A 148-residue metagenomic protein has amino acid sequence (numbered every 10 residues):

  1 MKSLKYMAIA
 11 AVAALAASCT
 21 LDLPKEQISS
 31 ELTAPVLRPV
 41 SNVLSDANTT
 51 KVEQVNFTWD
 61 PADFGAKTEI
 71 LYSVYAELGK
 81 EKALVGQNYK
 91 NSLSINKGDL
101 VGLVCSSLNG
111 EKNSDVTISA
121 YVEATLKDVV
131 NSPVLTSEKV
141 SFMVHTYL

Functional and structural regions predicted by a protein language model:
M1-A8: Bacterial N-terminal signal peptides that target proteins for export
L15-S18: C-terminal motif of bacterial Sec signal peptides marking the signal peptidase cleavage site
T20-L148: Acidic/polar, low-complexity intrinsically disordered N-terminal segments immediately downstream of a Sec signal
